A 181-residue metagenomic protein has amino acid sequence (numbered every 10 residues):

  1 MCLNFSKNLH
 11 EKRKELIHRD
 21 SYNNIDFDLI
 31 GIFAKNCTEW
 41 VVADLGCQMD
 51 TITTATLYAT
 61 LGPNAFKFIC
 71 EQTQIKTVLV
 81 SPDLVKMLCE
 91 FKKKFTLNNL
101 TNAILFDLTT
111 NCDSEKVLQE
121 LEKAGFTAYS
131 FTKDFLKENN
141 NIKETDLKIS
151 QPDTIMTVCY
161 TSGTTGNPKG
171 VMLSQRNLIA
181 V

Functional and structural regions predicted by a protein language model:
M1, W40-V41, Y58, F68 (+1 more regions): Tryptophan-centric aromatic hotspots in well-structured domains and transmembrane helices
M1-K7: AMP-binding/adenylate-forming domain of the ANL superfamily
N4, M49-L136: Structural core segment of the AMP-binding/adenylate-forming
N8-L61, I75: Conserved AMP-binding/adenylate-forming
I30, C47, V78, I155 (+1 more regions): Conserved S/T- and glycine-rich ATP-binding loop of Class I adenylate-forming
G125-F131, L136-Y160, N167: Conserved pre-ATP/AMP-binding loop-to-beta segment of ANL
M156-A180: Conserved AMP-binding A3 loop
